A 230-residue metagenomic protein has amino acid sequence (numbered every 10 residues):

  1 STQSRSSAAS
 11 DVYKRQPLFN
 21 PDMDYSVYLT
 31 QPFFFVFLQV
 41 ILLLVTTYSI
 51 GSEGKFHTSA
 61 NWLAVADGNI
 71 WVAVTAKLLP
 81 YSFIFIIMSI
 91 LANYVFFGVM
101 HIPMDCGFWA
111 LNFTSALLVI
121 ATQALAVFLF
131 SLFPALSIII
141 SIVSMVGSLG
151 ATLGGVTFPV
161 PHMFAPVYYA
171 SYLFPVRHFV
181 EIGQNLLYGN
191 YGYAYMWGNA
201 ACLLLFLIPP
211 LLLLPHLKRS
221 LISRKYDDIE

Functional and structural regions predicted by a protein language model:
T2-A9: Single conserved hydrophobic/aromatic residue that forms the stacking wall/gate of nucleotide- or nucleobase-binding
V12: Active-site loops and adjacent core secondary-structure elements that bind or stabilize anionic groups
L18-F35: Cytosolic-side membrane-insertion boundary helix
V27, A66-D67, W71-L79, W109 (+3 more regions): Alpha-helical membrane-protein architecture signal
T30-S49: Long, hydrophobic alpha-helical segments
F35, W71-I84, M88, T114: Alpha-helical transmembrane segments of multi-pass membrane proteins
T46-A66: Transmembrane helix boundary and interhelical loop/hinge segments in multi-pass membrane proteins
F83, L91-V95, P103-E230: Membrane-spanning alpha-helical segments of multipass transporters and channels
